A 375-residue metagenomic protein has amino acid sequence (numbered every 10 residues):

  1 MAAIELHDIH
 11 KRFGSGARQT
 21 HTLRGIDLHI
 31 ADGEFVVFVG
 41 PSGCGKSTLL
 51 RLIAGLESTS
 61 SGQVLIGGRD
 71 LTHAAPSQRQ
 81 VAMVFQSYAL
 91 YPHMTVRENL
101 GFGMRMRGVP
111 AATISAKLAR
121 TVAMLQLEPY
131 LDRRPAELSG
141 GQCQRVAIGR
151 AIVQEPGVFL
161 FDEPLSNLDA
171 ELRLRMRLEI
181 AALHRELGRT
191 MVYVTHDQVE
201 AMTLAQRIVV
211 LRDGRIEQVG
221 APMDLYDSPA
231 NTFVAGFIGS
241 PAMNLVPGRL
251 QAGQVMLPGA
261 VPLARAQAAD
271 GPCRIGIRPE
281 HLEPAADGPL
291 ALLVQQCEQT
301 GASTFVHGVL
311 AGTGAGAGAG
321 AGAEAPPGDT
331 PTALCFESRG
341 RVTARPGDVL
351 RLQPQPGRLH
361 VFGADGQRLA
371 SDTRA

Functional and structural regions predicted by a protein language model:
M1-A3, R12-G25, A74-Q78: A short, flexible loop at the N-terminus of ABC-type nucleotide-binding domains that lies
L6-I9, H21-A31, G62: Conserved beta-strand
V39-P41: The feature captures the beta-strand-to-loop junction immediately N-terminal to the Walker
A54: Helix-to-loop junction immediately C-terminal to a conserved catalytic motif
S60-Q63, T113, D213, L359: Conserved coupling/switch loops of ABC nucleotide-binding domains, chiefly the family-specific signature
G62-D70: Conserved ABC transporter NBD signature motif
A74, Q78-F233: ABC ATPase nucleotide-binding domains
P241, Q254-A375: Non-catalytic connector elements of ABC transporters
